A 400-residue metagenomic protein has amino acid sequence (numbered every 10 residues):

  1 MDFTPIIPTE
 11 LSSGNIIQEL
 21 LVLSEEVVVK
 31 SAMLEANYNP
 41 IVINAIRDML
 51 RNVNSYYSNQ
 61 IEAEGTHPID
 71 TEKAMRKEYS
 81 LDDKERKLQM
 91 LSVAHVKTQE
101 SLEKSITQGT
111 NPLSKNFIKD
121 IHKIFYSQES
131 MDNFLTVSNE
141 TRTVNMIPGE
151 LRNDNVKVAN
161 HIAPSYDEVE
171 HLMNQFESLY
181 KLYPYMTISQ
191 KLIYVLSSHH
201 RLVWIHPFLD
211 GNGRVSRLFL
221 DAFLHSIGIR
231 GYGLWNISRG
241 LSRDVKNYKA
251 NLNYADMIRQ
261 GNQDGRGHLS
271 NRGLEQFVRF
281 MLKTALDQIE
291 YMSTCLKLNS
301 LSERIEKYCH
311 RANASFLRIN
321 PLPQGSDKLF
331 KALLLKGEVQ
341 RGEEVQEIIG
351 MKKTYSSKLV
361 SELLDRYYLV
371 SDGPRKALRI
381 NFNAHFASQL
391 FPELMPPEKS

Functional and structural regions predicted by a protein language model:
M1-S400: FIC/Doc superfamily catalytic core
